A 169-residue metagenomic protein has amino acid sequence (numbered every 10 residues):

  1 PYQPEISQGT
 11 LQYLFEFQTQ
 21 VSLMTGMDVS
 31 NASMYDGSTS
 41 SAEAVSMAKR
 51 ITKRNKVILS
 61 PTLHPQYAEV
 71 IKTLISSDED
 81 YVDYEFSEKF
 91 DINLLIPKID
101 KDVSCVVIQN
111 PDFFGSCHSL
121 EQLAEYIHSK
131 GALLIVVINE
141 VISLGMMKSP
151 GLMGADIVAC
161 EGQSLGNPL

Functional and structural regions predicted by a protein language model:
P1-S40: Conserved N-terminal alpha-helix of the aminotransferase class I/II PLP-enzyme fold
T39-L169: Conserved PLP-enzyme active-site core in the AAT-like
